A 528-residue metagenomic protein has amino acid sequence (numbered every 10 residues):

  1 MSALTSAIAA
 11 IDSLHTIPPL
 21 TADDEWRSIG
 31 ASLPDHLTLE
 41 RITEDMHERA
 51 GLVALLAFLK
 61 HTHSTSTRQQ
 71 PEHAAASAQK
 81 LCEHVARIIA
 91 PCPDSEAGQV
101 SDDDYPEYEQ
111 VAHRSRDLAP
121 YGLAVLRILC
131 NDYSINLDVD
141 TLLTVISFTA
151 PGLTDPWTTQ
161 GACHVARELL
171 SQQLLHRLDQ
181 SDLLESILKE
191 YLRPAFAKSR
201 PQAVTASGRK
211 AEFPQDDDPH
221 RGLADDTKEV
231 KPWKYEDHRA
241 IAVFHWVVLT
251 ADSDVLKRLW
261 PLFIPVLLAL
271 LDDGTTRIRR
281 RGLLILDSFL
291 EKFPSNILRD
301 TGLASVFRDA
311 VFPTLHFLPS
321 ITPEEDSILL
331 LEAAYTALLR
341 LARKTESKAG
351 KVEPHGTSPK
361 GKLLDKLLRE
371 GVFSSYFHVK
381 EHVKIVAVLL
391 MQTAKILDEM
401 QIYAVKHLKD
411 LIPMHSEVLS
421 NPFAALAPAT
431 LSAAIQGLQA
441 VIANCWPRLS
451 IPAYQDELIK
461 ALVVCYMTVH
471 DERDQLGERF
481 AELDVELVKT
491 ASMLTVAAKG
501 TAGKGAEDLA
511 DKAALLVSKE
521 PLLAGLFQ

Functional and structural regions predicted by a protein language model:
M1-T16, A22-L33, L37, A74 (+1 more regions): Intrinsically disordered terminal tails
S2-M46, A50, A76, L143-W157 (+3 more regions): Glycine-rich flexible loop motifs, especially short His-Gly-Gly/GGXG/HXGH segments used as catalytic or interaction
L4, A22-L33, A74-C82, I135-I146 (+8 more regions): Core helices of alpha-solenoid repeat scaffolds
L4-I11, H47-S66, R114-L129, Q160-L170 (+11 more regions): HEAT-repeat alpha-solenoid elements in large eukaryotic scaffold proteins
D12-T149: Non-catalytic protein-protein interaction scaffold segments in large eukaryotic complex-forming proteins
S32, H36, F58-S66, I88 (+25 more regions): Residue-level signature of the C-terminal ends
I42-M46, E109-D117, L153-G161, T227-E236 (+11 more regions): Short coil/turn segments at helix-helix junctions and helix-capping linkers within large alpha-helical proteins
A90-I128, D132-F244, L298-V306, A310-L330 (+1 more regions): Alpha-helical repeat/alpha-solenoid scaffolds of the HEAT/ARM/MIF4G superfamily and closely related elongated all-alpha
